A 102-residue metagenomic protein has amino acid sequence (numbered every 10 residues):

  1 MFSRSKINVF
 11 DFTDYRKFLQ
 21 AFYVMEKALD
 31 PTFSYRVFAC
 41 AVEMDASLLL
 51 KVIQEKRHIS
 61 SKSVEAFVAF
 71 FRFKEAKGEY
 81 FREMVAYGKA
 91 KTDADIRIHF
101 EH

Functional and structural regions predicted by a protein language model:
M1-P31, Y35: A short, Lys/Arg-rich alpha-helix, primarily the initiator
S3-V9, E75-H102: Short amphipathic recognition helices of helix-turn-helix/homeodomain-type DNA-binding modules
N8, E43, R72: A short, basic/aromatic helix-end/turn motif that makes direct DNA contacts
Y23, I53, S63: DNA major-groove recognition helix of helix-turn-helix
Y35, A46, V64: Helix-turn-helix DNA-binding elements, focusing on the entry/boundary residues of the two helices that contact DNA
A39-I59, V68: Recognition helix of helix-turn-helix/homeodomain-like DNA-binding domains that insert into the DNA major groove
K56-K62, G88-K91: Short, solvent-exposed alpha-helical "recognition" segments
K62-E79: DNA major-groove recognition helix of helix-turn-helix/homeodomain DNA-binding modules
